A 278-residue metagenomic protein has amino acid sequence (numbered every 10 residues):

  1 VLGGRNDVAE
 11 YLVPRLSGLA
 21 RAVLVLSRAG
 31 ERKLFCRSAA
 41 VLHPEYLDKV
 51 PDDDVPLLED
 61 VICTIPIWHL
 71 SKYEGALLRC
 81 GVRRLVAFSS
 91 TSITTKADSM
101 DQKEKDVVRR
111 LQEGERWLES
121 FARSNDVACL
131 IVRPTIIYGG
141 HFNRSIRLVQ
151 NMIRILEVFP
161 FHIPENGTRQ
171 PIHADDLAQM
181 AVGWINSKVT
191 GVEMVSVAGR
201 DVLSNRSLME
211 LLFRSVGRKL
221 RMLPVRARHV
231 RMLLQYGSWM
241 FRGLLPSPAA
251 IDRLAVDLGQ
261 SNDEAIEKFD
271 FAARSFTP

Functional and structural regions predicted by a protein language model:
V1-G18: N-terminal Rossmann NAD(P)H-binding glycine-rich loop of SDR-like oxidoreductase domains
L2, L26, T64, L85-T91 (+1 more regions): SDR active-site strand-loop-helix element
V25-E31: N-terminal Rossmann-fold cofactor-binding loop
R32-V82, A87, T91-Q102: NAD(P)H-binding glycine-rich loop region in Rossmannoid oxidoreductase-like domains and their noncatalytic homologs
K105-L130, G140-R147: Active-site Tyr-X1-5-Lys
T135-F142, I163-A174, G199-D201: Glycine-rich "substrate-gating" loop/helix at the edge of Rossmann-like oxidoreductase active sites
N151-I172, G183-W184, V189-G191, S196: A conserved pocket-lining segment of Rossmann-fold NAD(P)-dependent short-chain dehydrogenase/reductase
W184-L245, N262-D263, E267-P278: Mid/C-terminal beta-alpha module of Rossmann-like enzyme folds, strongest in SDR-family dehydrogenases/epimerases
